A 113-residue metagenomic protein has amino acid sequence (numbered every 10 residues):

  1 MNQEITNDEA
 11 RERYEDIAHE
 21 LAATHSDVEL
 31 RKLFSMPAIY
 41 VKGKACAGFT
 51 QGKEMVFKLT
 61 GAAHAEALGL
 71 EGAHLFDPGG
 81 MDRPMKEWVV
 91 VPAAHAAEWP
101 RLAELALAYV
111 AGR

Functional and structural regions predicted by a protein language model:
M1-R113: Charge-dense, helix-prone N-terminal extensions
